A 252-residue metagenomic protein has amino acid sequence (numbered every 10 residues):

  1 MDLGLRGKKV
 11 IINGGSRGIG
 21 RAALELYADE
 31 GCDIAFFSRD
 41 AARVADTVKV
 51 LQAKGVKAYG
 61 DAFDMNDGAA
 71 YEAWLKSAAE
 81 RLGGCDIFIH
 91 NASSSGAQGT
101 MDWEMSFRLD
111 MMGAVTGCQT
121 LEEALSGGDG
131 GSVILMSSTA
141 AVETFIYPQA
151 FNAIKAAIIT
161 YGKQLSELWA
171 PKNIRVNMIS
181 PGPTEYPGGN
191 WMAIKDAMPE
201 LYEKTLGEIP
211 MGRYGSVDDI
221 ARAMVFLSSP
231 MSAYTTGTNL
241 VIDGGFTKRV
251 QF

Functional and structural regions predicted by a protein language model:
S16-R17: Conserved glycine-rich cofactor-binding loop
C32-D46: Conserved glycine-rich Rossmann-like NAD(P)H-binding loop of the short-chain dehydrogenase/reductase
S94-Q98, I134-P171, P183-Y186: Catalytic loop of short-chain dehydrogenase/reductase
Q98-R108: Short alpha-helical oligomerization interface
A170, R175, T235-G237: Short, small/polar-rich loop/turn modules that mediate ligand/substrate recognition or access, typified
P171, M178, P183-E208, R249-F252: A glycine/serine/threonine-rich, flexible loop-to-helix segment that serves as the NAD(P) cofactor-binding "lid"
V225, T236-F252: Short C-terminal tail/terminal secondary-structure segment of NAD(P)H-dependent dehydrogenase/reductase domains
